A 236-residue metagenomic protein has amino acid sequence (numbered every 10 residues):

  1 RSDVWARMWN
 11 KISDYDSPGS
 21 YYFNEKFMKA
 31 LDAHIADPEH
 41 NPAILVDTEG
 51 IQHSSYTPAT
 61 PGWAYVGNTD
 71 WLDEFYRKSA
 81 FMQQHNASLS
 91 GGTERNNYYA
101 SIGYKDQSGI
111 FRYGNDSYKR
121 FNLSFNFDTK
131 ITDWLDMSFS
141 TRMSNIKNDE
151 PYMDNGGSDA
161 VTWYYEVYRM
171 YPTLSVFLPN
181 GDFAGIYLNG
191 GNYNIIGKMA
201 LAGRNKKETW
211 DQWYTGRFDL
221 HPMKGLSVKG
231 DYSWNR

Functional and structural regions predicted by a protein language model:
R1-N68, K105, G109-W213, K229-D231 (+1 more regions): Surface-exposed loop/interface segments of Gram-negative outer-membrane beta-barrel transport/assembly proteins
P61-S90: Outer-membrane beta-barrel transmembrane domain signature of Gram-negative proteins, especially the mid-to-C-terminal
S79, S90-G91, G103, S233-W234: Non-cytosolic beta-sheet module surface loops
M82, T93-E94, K130-W134, H221-M223: Outer-membrane beta-barrel channels and translocator barrels
A87-T93, F125-T129, Y214-L220: Residues on the lipid-exposed face of transmembrane beta-strands in outer-membrane beta-barrel proteins
L226: An active-site-proximal structural segment forming one wall of the substrate-binding cleft that immediately precedes
